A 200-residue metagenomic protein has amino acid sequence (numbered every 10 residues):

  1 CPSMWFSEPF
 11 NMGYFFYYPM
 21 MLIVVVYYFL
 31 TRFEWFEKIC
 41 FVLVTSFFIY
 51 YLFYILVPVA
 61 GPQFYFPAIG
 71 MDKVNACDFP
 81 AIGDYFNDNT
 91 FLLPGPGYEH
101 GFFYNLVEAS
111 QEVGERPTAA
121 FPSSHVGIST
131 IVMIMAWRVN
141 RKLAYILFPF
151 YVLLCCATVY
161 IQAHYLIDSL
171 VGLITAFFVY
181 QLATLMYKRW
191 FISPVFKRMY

Functional and structural regions predicted by a protein language model:
C1-M21: N-terminal transmembrane-helix/juxtamembrane module of multi-pass inner/ER membrane proteins
F15-Y18, V44, F48, I131 (+1 more regions): Residues within membrane-spanning alpha-helices of integral membrane proteins, especially the hydrophobic core/packing
Y18, I39, P58, H125 (+1 more regions): Divalent metal-coordination and catalytic microenvironments
L22-V57, F64-C77: Interfacial segments of alpha-helical transmembrane regions
Y27-L30, F53-V57, P62, I134-W137 (+1 more regions): Membrane-water interface at transmembrane helix exits
L30-F33, P58-F66, A163, K188-F196: Transmembrane helix-loop junctions in multipass membrane proteins, especially transporters and channels
L56-R138: Membrane-interfacial catalytic/cofactor-binding modules of polytopic membrane enzymes
H100-Y200: Membrane-embedded catalytic cores of phosphoryl/pyrophosphoryl-handling enzymes
